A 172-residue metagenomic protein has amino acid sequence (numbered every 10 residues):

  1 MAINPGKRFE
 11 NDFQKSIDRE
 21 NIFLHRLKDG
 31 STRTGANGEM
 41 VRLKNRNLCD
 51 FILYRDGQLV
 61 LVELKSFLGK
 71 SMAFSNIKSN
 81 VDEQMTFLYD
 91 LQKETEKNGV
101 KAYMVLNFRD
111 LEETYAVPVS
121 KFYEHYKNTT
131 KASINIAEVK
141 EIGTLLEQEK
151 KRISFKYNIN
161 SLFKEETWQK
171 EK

Functional and structural regions predicted by a protein language model:
M1-N45: Acidic-basic catalytic patches of nuclease active cores, encompassing PD-(D/E)XK and other metal-cofactor nuclease
L27, L61-L64, M104-L106: Short, conserved beta-strand edge motifs with alternating hydrophobic and charged residues
R42-C49, N98: Basic/aromatic recognition patch in beta-strand/loop cores that engages polyanionic ligands
F51-G69: Conserved catalytic cores of phosphodiester-cleaving nucleases, focusing on short active-site segments
F67-D90: Mg2+/Mn2+-dependent nuclease catalytic core
Y89, K93-E124: Nucleic-acid nuclease catalytic cores
Y115-E141: Short, electropositive alpha-helical surface patch
I136-K172: Charged phosphate-binding loop/patch that engages nucleotide di/tri-phosphates or the phosphate backbone of nucleic
